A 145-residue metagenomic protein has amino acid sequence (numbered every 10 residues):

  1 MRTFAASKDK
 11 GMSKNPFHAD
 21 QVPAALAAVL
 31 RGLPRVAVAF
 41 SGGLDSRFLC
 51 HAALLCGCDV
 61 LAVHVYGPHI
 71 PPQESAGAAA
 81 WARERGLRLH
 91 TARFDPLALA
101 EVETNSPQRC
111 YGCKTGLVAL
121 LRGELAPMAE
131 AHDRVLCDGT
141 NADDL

Functional and structural regions predicted by a protein language model:
K8-L145: ATP-dependent adenylation/nucleotidyltransferase module used to activate substrates
